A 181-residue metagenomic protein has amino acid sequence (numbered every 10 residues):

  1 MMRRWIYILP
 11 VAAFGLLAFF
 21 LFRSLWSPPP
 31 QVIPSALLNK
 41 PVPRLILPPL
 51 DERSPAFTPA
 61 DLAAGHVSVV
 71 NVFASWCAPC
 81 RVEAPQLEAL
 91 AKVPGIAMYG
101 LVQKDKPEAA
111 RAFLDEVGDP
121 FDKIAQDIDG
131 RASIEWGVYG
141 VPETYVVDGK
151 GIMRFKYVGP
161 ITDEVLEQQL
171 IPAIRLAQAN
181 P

Functional and structural regions predicted by a protein language model:
M1-P48, P181: N-terminal targeting signals for export/organelle localization
S27-P29, P48-P55, I124-D127: Short gly/ser/thr-rich secondary-structure transition/capping motifs
R44, G95-I96, F121-D122: A generic structural signal for alpha->beta connector loops
L45-V69: A short beta-strand-turn-helix
V69-V70, M98: Hydrophobic beta-strand anchors of alpha/beta hydrolase catalytic cores
N71-W76, Q103: Aromatic-flanked redox-active Cys/Sec active sites in thiol-based oxidoreductases, especially the WC-centered
R81-G118, I128-I134: Structural microenvironment flanking redox-active thiols in thiol-disulfide oxidoreductases
D115-P120, D127-Q178: Thiol/disulfide oxidoreductase modules built on the thioredoxin-like
